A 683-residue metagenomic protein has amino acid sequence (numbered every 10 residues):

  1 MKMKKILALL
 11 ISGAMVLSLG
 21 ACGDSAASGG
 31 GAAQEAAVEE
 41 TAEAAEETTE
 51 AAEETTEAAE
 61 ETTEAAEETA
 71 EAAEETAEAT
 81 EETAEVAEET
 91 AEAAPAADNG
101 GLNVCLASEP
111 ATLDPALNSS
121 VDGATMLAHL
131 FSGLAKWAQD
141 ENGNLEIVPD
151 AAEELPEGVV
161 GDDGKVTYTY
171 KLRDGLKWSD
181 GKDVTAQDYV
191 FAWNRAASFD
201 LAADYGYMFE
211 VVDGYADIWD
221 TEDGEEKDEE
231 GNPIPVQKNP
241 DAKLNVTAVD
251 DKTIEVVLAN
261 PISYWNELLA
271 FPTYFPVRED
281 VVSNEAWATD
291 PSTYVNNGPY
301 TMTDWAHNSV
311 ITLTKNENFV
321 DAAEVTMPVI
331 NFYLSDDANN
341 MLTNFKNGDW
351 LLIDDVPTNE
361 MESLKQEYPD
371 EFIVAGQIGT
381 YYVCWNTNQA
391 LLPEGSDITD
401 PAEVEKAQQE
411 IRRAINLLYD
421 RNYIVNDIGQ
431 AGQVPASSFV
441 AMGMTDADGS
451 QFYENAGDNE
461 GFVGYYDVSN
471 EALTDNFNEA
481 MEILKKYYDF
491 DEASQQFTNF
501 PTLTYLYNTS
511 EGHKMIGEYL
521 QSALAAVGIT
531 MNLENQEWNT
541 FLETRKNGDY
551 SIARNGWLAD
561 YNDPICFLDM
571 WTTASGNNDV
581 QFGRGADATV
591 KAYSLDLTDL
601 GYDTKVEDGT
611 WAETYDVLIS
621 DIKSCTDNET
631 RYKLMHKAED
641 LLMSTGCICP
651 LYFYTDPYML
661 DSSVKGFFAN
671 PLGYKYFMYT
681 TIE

Functional and structural regions predicted by a protein language model:
C105-D163, V295: N-terminal lobe/hinge region of extracytoplasmic solute-binding protein
L106-A128, A151, D204-Y205, W265-F275 (+3 more regions): A structural "hinge/loop" feature
W137, T314-F319, G379-I411, L418 (+3 more regions): A bilobed periplasmic-binding-protein/Venus flytrap-type ligand-binding module shared by bacterial periplasmic
Q139-N142, E222-P233, Q237-K243, T247 (+5 more regions): Gly/Pro-rich hinge or "lid" segments in bacterial periplasmic/extracellular proteins
E153-V211, E255, N344, P401-A407 (+1 more regions): Aromatic- and charge-enriched surface segment that lines or borders ligand/interaction sites
T303-T314, N331-E394, N422, N426-I428 (+1 more regions): Extracellular/periplasmic solute-recognition and catalytic clefts
E405-S522, A526, K637: Append "and occasionally in soluble cytosolic enzymes with long acidic Gly/Pro-rich linkers
N416-N455, E511-Q521, T544-E683: Detector for C-terminal structural segments
